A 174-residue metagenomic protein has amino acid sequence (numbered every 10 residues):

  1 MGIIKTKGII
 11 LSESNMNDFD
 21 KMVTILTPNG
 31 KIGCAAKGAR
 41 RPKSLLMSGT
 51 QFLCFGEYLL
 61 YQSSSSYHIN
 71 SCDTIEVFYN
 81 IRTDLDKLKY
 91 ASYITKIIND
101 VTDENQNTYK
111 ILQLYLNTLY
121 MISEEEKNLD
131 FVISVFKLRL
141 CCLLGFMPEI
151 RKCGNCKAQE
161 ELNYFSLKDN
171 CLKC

Functional and structural regions predicted by a protein language model:
M1-C174: Non-catalytic alpha-helical scaffolds and adjoining flexible linkers that form interface surfaces for assembly
